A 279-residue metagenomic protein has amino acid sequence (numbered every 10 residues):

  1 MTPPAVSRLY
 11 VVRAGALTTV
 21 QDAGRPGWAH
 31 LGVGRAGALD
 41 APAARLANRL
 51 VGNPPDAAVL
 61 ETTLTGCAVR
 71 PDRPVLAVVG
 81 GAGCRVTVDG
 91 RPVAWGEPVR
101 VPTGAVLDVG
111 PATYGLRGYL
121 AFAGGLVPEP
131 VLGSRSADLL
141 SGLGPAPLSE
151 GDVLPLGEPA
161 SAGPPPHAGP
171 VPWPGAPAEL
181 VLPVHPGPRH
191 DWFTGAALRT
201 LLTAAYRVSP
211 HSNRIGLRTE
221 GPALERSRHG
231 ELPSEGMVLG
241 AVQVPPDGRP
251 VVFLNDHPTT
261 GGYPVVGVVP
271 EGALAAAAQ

Functional and structural regions predicted by a protein language model:
M1-Q279: Conserved "landmark" site that anchors the functional core of diverse proteins
